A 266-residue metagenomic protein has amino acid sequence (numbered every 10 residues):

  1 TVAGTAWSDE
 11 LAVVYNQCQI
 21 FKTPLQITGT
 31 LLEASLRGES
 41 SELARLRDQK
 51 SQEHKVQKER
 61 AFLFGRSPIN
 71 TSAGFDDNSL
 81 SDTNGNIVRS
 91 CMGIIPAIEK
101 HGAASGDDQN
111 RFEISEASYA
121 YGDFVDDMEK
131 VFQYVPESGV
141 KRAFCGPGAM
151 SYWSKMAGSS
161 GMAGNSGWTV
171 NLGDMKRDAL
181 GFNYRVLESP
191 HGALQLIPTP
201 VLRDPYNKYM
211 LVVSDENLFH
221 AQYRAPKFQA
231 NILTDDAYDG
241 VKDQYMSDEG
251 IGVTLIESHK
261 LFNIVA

Functional and structural regions predicted by a protein language model:
T1-E188, G192-A266: Flexible, glycine/threonine- and acidic-rich loop/arm segments that mediate assembly and lattice contacts in viral
